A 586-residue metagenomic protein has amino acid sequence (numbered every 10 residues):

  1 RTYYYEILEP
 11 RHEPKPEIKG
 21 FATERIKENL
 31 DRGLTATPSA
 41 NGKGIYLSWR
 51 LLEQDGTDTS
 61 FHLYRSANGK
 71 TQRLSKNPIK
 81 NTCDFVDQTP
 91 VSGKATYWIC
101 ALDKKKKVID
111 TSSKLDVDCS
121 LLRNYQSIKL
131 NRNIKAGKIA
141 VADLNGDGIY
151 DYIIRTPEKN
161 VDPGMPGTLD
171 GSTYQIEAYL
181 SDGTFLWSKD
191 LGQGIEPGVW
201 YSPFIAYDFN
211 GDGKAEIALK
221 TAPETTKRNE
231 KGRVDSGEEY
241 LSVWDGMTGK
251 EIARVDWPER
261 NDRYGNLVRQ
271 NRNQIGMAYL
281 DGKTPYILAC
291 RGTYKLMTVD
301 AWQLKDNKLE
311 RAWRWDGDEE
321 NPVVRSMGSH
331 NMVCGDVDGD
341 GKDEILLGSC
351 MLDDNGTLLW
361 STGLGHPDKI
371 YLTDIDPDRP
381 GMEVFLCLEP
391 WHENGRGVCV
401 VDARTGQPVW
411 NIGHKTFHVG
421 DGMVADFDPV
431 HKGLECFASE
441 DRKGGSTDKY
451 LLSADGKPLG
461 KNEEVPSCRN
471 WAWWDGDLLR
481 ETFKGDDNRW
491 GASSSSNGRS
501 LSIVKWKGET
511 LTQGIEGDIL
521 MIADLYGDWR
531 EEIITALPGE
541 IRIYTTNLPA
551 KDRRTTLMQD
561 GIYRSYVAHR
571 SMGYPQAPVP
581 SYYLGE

Functional and structural regions predicted by a protein language model:
R1-P10: C-terminal beta-strand-rich structural cap/linker in extracellular carbohydrate-active enzymes
P10-G20: A eukaryote-biased signal for short, well-structured alpha-helical docking elements
I18, A22-D31, G42-G44, L51-G56 (+2 more regions): Beta-propeller-forming repeat regions
R32-A36: Glycan-association/targeting regions that enable binding to alpha-glucans and other polysaccharides
T37-N41: Short, solvent-exposed loop/linker segments at the N-terminal edge of repeated beta-sheet extracellular domains
S60-L63: Short beta-strand elements bearing conserved aromatic residues within extracellular beta-rich modules
